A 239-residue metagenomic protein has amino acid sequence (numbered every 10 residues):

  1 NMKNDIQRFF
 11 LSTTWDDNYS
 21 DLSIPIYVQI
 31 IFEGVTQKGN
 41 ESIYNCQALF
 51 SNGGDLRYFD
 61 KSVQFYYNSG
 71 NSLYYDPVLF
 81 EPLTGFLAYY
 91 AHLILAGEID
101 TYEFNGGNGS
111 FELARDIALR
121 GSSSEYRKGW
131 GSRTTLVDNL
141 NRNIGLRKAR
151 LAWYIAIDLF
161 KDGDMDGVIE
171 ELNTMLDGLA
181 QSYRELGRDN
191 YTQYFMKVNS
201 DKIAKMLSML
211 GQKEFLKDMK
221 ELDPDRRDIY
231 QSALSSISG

Functional and structural regions predicted by a protein language model:
N1-M2, L79, L83, G187 (+1 more regions): Extracytoplasmic/periplasmic, Sec-exported soluble proteins
N1-N45, D55-Y58: Start-of-domain marker
Q7-W15, H92, A96-D100, A204 (+1 more regions): Sec-exported extracytoplasmic/periplasmic mature domains
D21-S23, P82, F86, Y194: Short, well-structured alpha-helical interface segments that form or flank functional binding sites
K38-D138: Acidic/His-rich structured neighborhood in mature extracellular/periplasmic domains
S110-F195: Flexible, glycine-rich surface segments
E170-G239: A cross-kingdom marker for long, charged
